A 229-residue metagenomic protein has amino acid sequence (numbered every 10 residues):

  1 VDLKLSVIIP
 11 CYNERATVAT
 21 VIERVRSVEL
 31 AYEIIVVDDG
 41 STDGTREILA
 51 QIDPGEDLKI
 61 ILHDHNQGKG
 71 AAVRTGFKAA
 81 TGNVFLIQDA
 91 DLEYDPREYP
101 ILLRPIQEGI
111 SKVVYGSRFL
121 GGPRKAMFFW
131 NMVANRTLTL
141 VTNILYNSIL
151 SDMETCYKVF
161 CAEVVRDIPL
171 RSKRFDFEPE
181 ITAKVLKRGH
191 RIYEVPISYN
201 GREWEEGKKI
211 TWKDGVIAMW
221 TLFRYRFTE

Functional and structural regions predicted by a protein language model:
V1-R24: N-proximal low-complexity "stem/linker" segments adjacent to membrane-targeting elements
K4-S6, E33, E180: Cell-envelope/extracellular polymer assembly enzymes that use nucleotide-activated donors
A16-T20, D43-I52: Acidic helix N-cap motif at the loop->helix transition within catalytic regions of sugar-transfer enzymes
E23-Y32: Short, acidic, metal-binding catalytic loop of nucleotide-sugar glycosyltransferases
Y32-I35, R46-A79: Conserved donor nucleotide-binding strand/loop of the catalytic core
D38-E47, L92: A conserved acidic beta->alpha catalytic loop
H63-A79, V84, P96-F175, N200-F223: Acceptor/aglycone-binding surface of glycosyltransferases and processive sugar-polymer synthases
